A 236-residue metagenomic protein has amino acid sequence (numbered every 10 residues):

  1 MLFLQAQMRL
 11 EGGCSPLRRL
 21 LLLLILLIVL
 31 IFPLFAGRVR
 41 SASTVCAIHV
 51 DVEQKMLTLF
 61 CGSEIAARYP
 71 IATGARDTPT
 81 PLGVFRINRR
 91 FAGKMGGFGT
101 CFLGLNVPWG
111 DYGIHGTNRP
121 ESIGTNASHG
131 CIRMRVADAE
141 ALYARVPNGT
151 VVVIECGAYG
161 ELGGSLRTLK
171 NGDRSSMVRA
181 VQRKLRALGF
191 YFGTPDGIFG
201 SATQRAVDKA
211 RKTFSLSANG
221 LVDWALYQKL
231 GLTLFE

Functional and structural regions predicted by a protein language model:
M1-G12: N-terminal Lys/Arg-rich, disordered targeting/topogenic segments
E11-L24: N-terminal Sec-pathway targeting helices
L23-F32: Bacterial N-terminal signal peptides
P33-K94, F98-L105, L216, W224-E236: Cell wall/extracellular polymer interaction/catalysis modules
S43, P79-L82, F91-F192, S217 (+1 more regions): Exported/periplasmic cell-wall-interacting domains
L185, V207, R211: Conserved hydrophobic/aromatic packing and binding residues within compact polymer-binding modules
